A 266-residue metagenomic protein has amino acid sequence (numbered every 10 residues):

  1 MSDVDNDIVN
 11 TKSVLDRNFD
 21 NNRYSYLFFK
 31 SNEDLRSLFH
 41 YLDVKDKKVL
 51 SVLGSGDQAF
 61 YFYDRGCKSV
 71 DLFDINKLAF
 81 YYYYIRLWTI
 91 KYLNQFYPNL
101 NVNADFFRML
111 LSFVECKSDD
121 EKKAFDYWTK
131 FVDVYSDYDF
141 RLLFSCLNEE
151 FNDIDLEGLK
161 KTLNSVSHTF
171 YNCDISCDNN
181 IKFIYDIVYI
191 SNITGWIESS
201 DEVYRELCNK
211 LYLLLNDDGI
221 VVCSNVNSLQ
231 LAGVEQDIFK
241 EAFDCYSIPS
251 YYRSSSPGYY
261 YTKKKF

Functional and structural regions predicted by a protein language model:
S2-K45: S-adenosyl-L-methionine
S2-S13, N76-T169: Class I S-adenosyl-L-methionine-dependent methyltransferase module
D46-S55, V70-D71: Conserved class I S-adenosyl-L-methionine
S55-C67: Conserved SAM-binding loop of SAM-dependent methyltransferases across substrates and taxa, primarily the Class I
C177-Y189: A short acidic, Gly/Pro-enriched loop at the edge of an enzyme's catalytic core that lines a small-molecule cofactor
Y189, D217-L229: Conserved beta-strand signature within the Rossmann-like core of class I S-adenosyl-L-methionine
E202-D217: A short glycine-rich, Lys/Arg-flanked "PGG" loop and its adjoining helix->strand segment in the class I
E241-F266: Core SAM-dependent methyltransferase catalytic element
